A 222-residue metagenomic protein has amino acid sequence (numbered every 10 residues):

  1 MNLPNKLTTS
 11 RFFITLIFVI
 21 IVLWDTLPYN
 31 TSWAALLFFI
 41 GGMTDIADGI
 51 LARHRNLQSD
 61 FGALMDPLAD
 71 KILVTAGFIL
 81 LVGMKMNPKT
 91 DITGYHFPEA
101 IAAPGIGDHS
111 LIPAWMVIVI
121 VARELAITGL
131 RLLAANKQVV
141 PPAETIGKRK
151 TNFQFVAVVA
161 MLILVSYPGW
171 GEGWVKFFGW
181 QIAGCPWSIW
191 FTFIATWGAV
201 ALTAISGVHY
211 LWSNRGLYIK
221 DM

Functional and structural regions predicted by a protein language model:
M1-P4, D48, A52-V74, H96-F97 (+2 more regions): Juxtamembrane helix-capping/reentrant segments at transmembrane boundaries
M1-P4, I14-T15, W33-F38, G42 (+1 more regions): C-terminal membrane-associated helical module and adjoining short loops/tails
R11-F18, A69-L81, R123-T128, K150-L162: Core segments of transmembrane alpha-helices that mediate helix-helix packing or line hydrophobic substrate/ligand
L16-F61, A76-P88, G105-V119, W187-A201: Membrane-embedded alpha-helical segments that form the functional core of polytopic membrane enzymes, especially those
D45, D66, E124: Conserved G/P- and acidic residue-centered "switch" motifs that form tight phosphate/ATP-binding loops in soluble
G49, I127-T128, H209-S213: Short helix-terminus and kink motifs of transmembrane alpha helices, predominantly at the cytoplasmic interface
P88-G107, G171-G184: Intrinsically disordered, low-complexity domain-flanking/linker segments in eukaryotic proteins, enriched
V121-R123, T128-K137: Membrane-proximal helix-loop-helix units in multi-pass membrane proteins
